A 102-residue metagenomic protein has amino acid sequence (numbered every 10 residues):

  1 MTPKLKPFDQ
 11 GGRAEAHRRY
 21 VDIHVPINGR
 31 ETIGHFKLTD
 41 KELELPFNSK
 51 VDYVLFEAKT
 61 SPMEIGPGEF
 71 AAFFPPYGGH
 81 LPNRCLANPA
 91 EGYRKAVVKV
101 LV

Functional and structural regions predicted by a protein language model:
M1-I27: Short, well-structured hydrophobic secondary-structure segments
K4, L38-D40, G78, A87: Residue-level signature for short turns and capping positions that connect secondary-structure elements
R13, C85-N88: A generic local secondary-structure boundary/capping motif
R18-T32, K37-T39, P46-D52, F56-E57 (+1 more regions): Short, conserved beta-strand element in jelly-roll/cupin
I23, A71-F73, P89-V102: A short hydrophobic beta-strand segment most commonly corresponding to one strand of the jelly-roll/cupin
H24, M63-E64: Residue "hotspots" at secondary-structure boundaries inside conserved domains
E57, E64-C85: Conserved metal-binding segment of the jelly-roll/cupin
